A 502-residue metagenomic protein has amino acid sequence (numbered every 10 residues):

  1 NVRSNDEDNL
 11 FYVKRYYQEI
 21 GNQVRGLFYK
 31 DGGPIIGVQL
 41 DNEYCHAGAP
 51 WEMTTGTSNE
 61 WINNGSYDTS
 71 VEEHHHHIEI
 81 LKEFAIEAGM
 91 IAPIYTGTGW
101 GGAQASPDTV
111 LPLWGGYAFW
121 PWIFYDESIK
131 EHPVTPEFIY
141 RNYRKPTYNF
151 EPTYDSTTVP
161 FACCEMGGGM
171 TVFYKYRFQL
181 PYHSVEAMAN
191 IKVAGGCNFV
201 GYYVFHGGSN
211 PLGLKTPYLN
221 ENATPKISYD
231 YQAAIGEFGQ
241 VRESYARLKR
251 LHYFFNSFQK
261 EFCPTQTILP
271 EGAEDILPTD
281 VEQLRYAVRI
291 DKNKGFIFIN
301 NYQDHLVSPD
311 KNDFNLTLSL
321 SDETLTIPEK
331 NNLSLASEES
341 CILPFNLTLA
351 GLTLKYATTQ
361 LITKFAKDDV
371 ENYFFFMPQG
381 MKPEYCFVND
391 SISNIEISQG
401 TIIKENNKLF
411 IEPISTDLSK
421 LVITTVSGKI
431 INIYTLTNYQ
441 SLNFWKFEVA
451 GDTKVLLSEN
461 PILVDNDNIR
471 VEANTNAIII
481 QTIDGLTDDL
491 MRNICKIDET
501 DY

Functional and structural regions predicted by a protein language model:
V2, N9, Y67-S70, Y174-P181 (+1 more regions): Alpha-helix N-cap/helix-initiation motif
V2-Y12, W120-F138, V185-G201: Charged, low-complexity, helix/coiled-coil-prone segments
V2-Y67: Active-site groove signature of glycoside hydrolases
L10-Y17, G21-N22, D31-P34, C45 (+6 more regions): Carbohydrate-binding surfaces of carbohydrate-active enzymes
E43-G56, H74-R144, S209-P211, E274-R285 (+1 more regions): Substrate-binding cleft/loops of secretory-pathway carbohydrate-active enzymes
E52-W61, T109-W114, Y176-H183, G207 (+2 more regions): Short secondary-structure boundary/capping segments
T55-T57, W61-E72, H76, F314-S319: Short secondary-structure subsegments characteristic of cysteine-rich extracellular domains
A105-K175, M188, N210, T224 (+2 more regions): Glycoside hydrolase catalytic-domain groove-lining segments
